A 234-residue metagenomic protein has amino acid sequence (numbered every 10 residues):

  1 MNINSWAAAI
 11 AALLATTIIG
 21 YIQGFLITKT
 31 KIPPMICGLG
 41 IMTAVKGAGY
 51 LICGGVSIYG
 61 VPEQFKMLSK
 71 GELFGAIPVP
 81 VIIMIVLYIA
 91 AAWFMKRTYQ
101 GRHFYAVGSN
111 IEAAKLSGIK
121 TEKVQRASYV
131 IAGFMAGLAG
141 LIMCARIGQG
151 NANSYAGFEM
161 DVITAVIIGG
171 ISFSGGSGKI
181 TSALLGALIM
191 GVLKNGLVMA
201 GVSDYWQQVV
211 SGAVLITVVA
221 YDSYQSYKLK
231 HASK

Functional and structural regions predicted by a protein language model:
M1-F25, F74: Membrane-embedded helix boundary and interhelical linker motif in transport proteins
W6, T30, P34-Q100, V124-A127 (+3 more regions): Transmembrane helix-bundle core of multi-pass membrane transporters and related energy-transducing complexes
L13-T16, M42, K46-G47, I83-W93 (+4 more regions): Hydrophobic core segments of alpha-helical transmembrane domains in multi-pass membrane transport and ion-translocation
Y21-K29, I52, W93, R97 (+6 more regions): Membrane-interface helix caps of multi-pass small-molecule transporters
Q100-Q125: Short cytoplasmic-facing helical segments at TM-TM junctions of multi-pass membrane proteins
L116-K123, L193, L197-K234: Cytosolic-side transmembrane-helix boundaries in multi-pass membrane proteins
K120-C144, A156, M160: Transmembrane alpha-helices
A136, R146-S211: Transmembrane alpha-helical segments in multi-pass inner-membrane proteins
